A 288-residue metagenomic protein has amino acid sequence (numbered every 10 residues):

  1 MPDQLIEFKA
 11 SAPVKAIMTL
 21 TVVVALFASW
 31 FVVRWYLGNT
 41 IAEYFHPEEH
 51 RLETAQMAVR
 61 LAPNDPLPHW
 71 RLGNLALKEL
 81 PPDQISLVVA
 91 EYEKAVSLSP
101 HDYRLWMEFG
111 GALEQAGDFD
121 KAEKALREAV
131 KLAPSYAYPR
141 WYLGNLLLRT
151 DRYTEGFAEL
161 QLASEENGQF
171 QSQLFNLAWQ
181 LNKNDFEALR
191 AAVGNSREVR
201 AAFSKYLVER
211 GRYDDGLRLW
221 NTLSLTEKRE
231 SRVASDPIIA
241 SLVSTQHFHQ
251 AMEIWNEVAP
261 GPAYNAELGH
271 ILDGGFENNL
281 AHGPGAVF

Functional and structural regions predicted by a protein language model:
K15-W30, W35, Q169, G194-A201 (+1 more regions): Extracellular and organelle-lumenal recognition/adhesion modules and their flexible linkers in secreted
L26-H50: Hydrophobic alpha-helical transmembrane segments in integral membrane proteins
G38, P66-L67, Y103-R104, F119-D120 (+4 more regions): Helix-start (N-cap) detector for alpha-helical repeat units in TPR-like alpha-solenoids, especially tetratricopeptide
M57-A58, K94-A95, E128-A129, L162-A163 (+3 more regions): Canonical positions in the second alpha-helix
R60-N64, P100, P134, E165-Q169 (+3 more regions): Short coil turns that delineate tetratricopeptide repeat
